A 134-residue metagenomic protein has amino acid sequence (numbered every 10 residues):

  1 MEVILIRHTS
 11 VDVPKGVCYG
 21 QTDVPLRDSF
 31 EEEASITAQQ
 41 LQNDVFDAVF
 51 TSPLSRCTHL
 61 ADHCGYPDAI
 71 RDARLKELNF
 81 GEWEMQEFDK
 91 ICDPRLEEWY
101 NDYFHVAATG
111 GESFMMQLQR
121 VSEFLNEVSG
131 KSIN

Functional and structural regions predicted by a protein language model:
M1-I4: Extreme N-terminal starter segment of soluble prokaryotic enzymes
R7-S10, R95: Short, small-residue-rich loop/turn micro-motifs
T9-Y66, E112, L118-V121: Active-site-proximal alpha-helix that buttresses catalytic centers in soluble enzyme cores
D44, D102-V106, K131: Alpha-helix C-capping/helix-to-loop hinge sites
V45, D68-I70, L125, I133: Secondary-structure boundary/capping signal
T58, S122-N134: Active-site-adjacent alpha-helix immediately C-terminal to a catalytic or transition-state-stabilizing loop
C64-S122: Phosphate-handling substructures
